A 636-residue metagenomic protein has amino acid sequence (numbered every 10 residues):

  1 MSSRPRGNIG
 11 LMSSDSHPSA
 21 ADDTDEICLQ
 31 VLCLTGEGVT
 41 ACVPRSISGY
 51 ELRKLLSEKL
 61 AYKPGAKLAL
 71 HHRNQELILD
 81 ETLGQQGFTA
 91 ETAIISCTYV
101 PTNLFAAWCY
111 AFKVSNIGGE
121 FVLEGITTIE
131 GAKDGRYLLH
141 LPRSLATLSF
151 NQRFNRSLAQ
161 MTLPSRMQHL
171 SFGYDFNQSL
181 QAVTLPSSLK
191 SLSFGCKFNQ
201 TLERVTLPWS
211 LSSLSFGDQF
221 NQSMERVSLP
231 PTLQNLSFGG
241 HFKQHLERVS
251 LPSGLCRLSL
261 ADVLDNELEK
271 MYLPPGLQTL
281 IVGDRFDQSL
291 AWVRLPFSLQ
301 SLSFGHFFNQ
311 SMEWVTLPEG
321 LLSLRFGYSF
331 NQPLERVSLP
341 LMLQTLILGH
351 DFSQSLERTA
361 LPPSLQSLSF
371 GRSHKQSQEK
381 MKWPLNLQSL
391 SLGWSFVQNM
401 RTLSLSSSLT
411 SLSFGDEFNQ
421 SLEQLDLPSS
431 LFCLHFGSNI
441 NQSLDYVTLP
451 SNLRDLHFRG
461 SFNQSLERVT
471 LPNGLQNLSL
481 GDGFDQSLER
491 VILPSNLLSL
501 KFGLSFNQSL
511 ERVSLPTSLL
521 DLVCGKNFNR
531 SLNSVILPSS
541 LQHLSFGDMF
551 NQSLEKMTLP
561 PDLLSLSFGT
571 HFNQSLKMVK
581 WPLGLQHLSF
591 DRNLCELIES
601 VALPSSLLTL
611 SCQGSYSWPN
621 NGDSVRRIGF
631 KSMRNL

Functional and structural regions predicted by a protein language model:
R4-W108: Ubiquitin system architectures
S16, I117, F121-R136, L610-G614 (+1 more regions): A detector of long low-complexity, disordered segments enriched in serine/threonine/proline
V100-F154, F172: LRR N-terminal entry segment and analogous cap-like coil->beta motifs
N116-V122, G135-P142, R156-L163, L180-L185 (+20 more regions): Short, T/G/N/S-enriched strand-turn elements that build extracellular solenoid repeat scaffolds
V122-T127, L141-T147, L163-H169, L185-S191 (+21 more regions): Leucine-rich repeat
T128-Y137, S149-N155, S171-N177, S193-N199 (+19 more regions): Concave beta-strand-loop units of leucine-rich repeat
N151, A159-Q160, Q181-A182, C196-K197 (+32 more regions): Intrinsically disordered, low-complexity tandem-repeat regions
L588-L636: Leucine-rich solenoid repeat scaffolds
